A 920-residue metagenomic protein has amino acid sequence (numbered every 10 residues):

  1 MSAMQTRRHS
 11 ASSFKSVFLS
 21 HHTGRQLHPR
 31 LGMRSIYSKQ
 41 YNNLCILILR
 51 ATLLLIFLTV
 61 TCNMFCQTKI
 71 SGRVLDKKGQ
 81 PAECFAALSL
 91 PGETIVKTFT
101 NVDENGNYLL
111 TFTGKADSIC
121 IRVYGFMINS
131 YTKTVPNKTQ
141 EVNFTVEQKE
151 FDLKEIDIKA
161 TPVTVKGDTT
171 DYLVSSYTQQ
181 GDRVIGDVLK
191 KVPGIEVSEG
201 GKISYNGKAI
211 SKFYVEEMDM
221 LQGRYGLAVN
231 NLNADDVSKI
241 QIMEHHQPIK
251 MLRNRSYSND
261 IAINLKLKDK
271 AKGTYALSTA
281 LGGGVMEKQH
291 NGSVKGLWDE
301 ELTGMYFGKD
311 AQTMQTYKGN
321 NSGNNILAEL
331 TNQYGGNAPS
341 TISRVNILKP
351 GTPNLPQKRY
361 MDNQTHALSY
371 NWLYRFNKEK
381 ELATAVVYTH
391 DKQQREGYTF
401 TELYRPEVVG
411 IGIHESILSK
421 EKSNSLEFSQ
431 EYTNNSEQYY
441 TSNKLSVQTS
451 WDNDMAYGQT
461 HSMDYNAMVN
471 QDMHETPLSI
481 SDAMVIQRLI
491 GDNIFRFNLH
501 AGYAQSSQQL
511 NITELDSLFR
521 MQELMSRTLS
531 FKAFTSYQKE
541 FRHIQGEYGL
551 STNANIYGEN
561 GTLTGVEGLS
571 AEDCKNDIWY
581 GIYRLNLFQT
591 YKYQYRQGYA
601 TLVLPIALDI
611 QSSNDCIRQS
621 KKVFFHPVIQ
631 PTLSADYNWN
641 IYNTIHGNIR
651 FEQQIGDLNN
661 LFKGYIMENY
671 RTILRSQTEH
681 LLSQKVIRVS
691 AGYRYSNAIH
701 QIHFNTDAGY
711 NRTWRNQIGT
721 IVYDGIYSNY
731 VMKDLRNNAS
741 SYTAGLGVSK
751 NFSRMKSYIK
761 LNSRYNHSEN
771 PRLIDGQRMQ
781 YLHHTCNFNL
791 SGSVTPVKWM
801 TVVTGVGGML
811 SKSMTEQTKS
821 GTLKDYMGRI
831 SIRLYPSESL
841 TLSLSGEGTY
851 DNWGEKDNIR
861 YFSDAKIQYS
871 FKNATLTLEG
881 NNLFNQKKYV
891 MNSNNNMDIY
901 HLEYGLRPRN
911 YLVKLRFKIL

Functional and structural regions predicted by a protein language model:
C66-Q67, R73, K77-G79, N105-L109 (+17 more regions): Membrane-proximal, glycine/serine-rich, low-complexity loop/turn segments characteristic of large bacterial
D76-G92: Short, ordered, surface-exposed loop/turn motifs in non-cytosolic proteins
E93-N107: Short, acidic Ser/Thr/Gly-rich low-complexity loop/linker segments typical of extracellular and cell-surface proteins
R253-N254, H290-G292, Y317, I326-N332 (+15 more regions): Outer-membrane beta-barrel translocator domains and adjoining extracellular loop/strand segments of Gram-negative
Y275-N291, T313, Y317, A607-S612 (+6 more regions): Transmembrane beta-strand segments that form the barrel wall of outer-membrane beta-barrel proteins
G292-V294, Y360-D362, L418-N424, M468-L478 (+10 more regions): Replace "Gram-negative outer membrane beta-barrel proteins" with "bacterial and organellar outer membrane beta-barrel
L373-D391, E421-G458, N466-R618, P631 (+5 more regions): Face-selective signature of the C-terminal outer-membrane beta-barrel domain
N787-L810, S820-L920: Conserved C-terminal beta-signal and adjacent last beta-strands/turns of outer-membrane beta-barrel proteins
